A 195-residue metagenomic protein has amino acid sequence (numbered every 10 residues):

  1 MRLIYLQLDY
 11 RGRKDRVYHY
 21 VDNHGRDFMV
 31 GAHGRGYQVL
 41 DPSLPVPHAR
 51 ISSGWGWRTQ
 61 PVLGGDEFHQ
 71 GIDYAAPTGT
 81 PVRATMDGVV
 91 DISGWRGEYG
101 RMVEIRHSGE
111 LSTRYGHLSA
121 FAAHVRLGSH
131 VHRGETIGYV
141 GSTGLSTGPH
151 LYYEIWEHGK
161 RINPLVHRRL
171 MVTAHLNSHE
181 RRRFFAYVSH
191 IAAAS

Functional and structural regions predicted by a protein language model:
M1-R50, E180, F184: Non-catalytic extracellular/periplasmic "stalk" and linker regions immediately N-terminal to catalytic or recognition
G36-H190: Catalytic cores of peptidoglycan-degrading enzymes
A193-S195: C-terminal recognition in membrane/secretory proteostasis and scaffolding
